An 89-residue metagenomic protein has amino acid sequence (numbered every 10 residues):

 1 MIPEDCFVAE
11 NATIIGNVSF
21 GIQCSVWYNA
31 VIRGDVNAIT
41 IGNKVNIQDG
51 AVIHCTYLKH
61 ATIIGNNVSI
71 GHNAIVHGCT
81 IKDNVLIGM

Functional and structural regions predicted by a protein language model:
I2-P3: Short, basic/aromatic beta-hairpin or loop at an interaction surface
C6-V8, A12, V18, C24-V26 (+8 more regions): A structural motif detector for beta-strand N-caps
L58-H60: Acidic/polar low-complexity surface segments
